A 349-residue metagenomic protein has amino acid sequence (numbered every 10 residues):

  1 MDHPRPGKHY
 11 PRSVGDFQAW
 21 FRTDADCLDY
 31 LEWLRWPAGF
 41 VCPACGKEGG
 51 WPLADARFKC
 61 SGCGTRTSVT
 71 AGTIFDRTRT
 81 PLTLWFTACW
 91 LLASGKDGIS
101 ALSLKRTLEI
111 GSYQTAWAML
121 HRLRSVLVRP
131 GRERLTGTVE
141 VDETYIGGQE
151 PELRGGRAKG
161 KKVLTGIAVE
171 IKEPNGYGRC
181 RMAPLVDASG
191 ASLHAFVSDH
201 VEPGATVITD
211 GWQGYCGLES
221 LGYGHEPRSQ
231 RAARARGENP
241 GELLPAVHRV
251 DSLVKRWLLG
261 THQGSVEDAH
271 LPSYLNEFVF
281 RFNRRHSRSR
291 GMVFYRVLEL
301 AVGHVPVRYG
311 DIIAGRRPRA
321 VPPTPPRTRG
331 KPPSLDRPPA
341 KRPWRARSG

Functional and structural regions predicted by a protein language model:
M1-G349: Residue-level recognition of single "structural anchor" positions that define or cap local secondary structure
